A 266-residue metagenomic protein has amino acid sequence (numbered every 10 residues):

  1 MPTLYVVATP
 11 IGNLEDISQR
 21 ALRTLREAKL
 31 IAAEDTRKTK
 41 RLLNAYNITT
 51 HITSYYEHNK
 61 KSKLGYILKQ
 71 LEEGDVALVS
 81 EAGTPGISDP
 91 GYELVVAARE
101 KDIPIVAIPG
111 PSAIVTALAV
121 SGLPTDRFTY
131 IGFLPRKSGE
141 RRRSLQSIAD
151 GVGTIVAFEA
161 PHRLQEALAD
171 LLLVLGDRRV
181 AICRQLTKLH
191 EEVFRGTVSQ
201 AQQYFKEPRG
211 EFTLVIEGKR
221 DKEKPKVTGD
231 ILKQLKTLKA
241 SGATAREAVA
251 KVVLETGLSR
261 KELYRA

Functional and structural regions predicted by a protein language model:
M1-H58: Glycine-rich, flexible N-terminal cofactor/catalytic loop recognition
T3-L4, E73-A77, G153-T154: Loop/turn-to-beta-strand initiation segments
L25-I31, D102-V106, T154-I155: Short active-site oxyanion
A33, S80, A107-G110, A157 (+1 more regions): General beta-strand structural signal in soluble alpha/beta enzymes
T53-K61, L134-S138: Conserved helicase motor
E72-P135: Short glycine-cluster motifs
T129-D150, I216: A short, charged helix-loop
T154, F158-A266: A contiguous loop/helix-start segment that scaffolds small-molecule binding in enzyme catalytic cores
